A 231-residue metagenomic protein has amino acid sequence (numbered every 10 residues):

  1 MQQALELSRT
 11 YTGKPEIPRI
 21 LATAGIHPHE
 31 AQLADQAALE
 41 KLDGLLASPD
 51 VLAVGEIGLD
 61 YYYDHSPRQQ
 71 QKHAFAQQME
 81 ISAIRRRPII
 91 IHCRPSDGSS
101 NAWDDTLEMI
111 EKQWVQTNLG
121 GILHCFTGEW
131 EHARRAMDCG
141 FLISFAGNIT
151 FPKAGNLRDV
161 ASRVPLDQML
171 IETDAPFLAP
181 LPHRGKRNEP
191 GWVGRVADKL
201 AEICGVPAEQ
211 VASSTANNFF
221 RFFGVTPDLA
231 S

Functional and structural regions predicted by a protein language model:
M1-S231: Mid-domain alpha/beta scaffold segments of enzyme catalytic cores
